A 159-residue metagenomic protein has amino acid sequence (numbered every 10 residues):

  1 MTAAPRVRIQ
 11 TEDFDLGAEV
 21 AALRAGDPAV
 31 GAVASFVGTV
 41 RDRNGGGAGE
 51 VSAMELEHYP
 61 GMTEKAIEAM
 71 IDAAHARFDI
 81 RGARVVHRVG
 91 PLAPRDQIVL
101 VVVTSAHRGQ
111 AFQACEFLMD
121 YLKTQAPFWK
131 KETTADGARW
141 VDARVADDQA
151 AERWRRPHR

Functional and structural regions predicted by a protein language model:
M1-I98, Q113-E116, D120-R159: N-terminal, polar/charged subdomain of small-to-medium soluble alpha/beta proteins
V102-T104: Short hydrophobic/aromatic beta-strand micro-patches that form the beta-sheet surface supporting nucleotide- or nucleic
H107-R108: Helix N-cap motif at beta-to-alpha junctions
